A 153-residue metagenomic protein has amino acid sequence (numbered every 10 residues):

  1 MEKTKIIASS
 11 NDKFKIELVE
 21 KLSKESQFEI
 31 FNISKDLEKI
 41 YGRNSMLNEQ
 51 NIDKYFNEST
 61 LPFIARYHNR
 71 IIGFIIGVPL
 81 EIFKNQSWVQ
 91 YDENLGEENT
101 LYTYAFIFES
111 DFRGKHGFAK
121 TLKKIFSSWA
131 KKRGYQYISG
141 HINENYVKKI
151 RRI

Functional and structural regions predicted by a protein language model:
E2-Q50, I64-Y67, I71-I72: Short amphipathic alpha-helix that is part of the acyltransferase structural core
D53-E58: Short loop/turn motifs at secondary-structure junctions and domain boundaries
I75-A105: Conserved acyl-donor/pantetheine-binding loop and adjacent beta-alpha core of acyl/acetyltransferases and related
Y104-F108, G114-A130: Conserved acetyl-CoA-binding loop-helix of GNAT-fold acetyltransferases
A130-E144: Conserved GNAT acetyl-CoA-binding A-motif
I150-I153: Short, aromatic/basic amphipathic alpha-helical patches
